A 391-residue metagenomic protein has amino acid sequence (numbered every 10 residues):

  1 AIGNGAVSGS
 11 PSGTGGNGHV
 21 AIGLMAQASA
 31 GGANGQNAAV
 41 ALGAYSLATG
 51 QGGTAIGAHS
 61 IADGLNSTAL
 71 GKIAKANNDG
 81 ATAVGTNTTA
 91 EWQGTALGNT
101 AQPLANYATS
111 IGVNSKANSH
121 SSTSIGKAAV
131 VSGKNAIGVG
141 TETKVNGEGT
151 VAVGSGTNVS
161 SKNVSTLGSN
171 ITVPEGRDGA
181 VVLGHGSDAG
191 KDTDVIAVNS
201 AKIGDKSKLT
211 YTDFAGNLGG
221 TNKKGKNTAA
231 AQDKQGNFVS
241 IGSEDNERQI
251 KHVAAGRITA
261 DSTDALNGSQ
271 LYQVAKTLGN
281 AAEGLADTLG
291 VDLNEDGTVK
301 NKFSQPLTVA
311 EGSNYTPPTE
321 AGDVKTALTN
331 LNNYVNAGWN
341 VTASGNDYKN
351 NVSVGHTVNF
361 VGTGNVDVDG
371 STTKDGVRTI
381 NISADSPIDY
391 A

Functional and structural regions predicted by a protein language model:
A1-H252, G256, T263, S269-K276: Glycine- and small/polar-enriched repetitive beta-structure motifs of secreted/surface proteins
D178, H185-A391: A signal for long, low-complexity, Ser/Thr/Asn-enriched, surface-exposed stalk/shaft and domain-boundary segments
